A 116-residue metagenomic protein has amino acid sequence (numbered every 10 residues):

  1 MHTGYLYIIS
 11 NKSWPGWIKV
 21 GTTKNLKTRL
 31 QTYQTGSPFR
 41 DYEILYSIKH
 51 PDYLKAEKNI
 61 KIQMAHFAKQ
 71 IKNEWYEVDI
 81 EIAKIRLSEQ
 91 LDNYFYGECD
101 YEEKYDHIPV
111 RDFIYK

Functional and structural regions predicted by a protein language model:
M1-K116: Non-catalytic accessory segments flanking enzymatic or RNA/DNA-binding domains
